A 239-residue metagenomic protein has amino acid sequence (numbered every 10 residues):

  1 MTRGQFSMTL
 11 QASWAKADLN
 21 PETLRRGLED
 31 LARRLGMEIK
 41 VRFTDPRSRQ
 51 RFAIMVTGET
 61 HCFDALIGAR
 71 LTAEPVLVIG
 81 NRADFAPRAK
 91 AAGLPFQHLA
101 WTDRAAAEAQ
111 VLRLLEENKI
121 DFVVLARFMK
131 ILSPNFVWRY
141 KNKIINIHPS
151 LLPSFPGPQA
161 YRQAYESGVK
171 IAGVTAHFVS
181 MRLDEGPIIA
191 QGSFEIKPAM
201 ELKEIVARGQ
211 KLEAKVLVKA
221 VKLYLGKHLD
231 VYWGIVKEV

Functional and structural regions predicted by a protein language model:
T2-F6, Q11-V239: One-carbon transfer enzymes
